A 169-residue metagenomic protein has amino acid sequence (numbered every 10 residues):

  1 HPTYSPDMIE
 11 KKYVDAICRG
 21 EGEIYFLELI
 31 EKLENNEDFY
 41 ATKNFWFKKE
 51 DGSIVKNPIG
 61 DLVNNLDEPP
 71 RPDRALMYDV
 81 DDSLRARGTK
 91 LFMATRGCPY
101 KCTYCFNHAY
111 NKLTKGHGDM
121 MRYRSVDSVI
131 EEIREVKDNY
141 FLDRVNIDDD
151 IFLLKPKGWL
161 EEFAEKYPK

Functional and structural regions predicted by a protein language model:
H1-L62: Glycine-rich beta-alpha loop elements in corrinoid/cobalamin-binding modules across cobalamin-dependent enzymes
D67-K169: Radical SAM [4Fe-4S] cluster-binding motif and immediate context
